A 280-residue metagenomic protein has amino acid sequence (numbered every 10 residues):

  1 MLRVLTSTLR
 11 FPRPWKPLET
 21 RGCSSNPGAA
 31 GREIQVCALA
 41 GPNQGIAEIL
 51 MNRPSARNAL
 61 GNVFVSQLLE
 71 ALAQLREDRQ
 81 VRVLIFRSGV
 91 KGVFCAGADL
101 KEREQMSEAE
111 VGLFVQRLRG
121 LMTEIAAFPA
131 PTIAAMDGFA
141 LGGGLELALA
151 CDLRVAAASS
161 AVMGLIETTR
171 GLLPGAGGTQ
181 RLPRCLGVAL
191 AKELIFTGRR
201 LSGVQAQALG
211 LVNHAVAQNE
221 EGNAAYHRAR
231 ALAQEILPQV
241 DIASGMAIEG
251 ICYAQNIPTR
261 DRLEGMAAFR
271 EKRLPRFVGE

Functional and structural regions predicted by a protein language model:
L2-R87, Q105, T123: Conserved CoA-thioester-binding segment of acyl-CoA-metabolizing enzymes
N26, Q80, S88-T123, A140 (+1 more regions): Glycine- (often His-adjacent) and acidic-residue-rich active-site loop that binds/positions the CoA thioester
L121, I125, A135, L141-I195 (+1 more regions): CoA-thioester-processing core
G142, G198-Q205: Acidic, divalent-metal-coordinating active-site segment for phosphoryl/phosphodiester hydrolysis, typified by short
V155-A161, G203, V212-R260, E264 (+1 more regions): C-terminal long alpha-helix characteristic of the crotonase
